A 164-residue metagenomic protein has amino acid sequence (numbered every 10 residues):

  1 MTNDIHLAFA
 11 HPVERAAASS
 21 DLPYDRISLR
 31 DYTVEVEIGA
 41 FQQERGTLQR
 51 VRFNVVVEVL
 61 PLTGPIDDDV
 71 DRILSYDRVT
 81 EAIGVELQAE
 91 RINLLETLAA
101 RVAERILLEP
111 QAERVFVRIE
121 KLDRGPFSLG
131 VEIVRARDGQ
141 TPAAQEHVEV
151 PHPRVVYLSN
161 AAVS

Functional and structural regions predicted by a protein language model:
M1-S164: N-terminal, polar/charged subdomain of small-to-medium soluble alpha/beta proteins
